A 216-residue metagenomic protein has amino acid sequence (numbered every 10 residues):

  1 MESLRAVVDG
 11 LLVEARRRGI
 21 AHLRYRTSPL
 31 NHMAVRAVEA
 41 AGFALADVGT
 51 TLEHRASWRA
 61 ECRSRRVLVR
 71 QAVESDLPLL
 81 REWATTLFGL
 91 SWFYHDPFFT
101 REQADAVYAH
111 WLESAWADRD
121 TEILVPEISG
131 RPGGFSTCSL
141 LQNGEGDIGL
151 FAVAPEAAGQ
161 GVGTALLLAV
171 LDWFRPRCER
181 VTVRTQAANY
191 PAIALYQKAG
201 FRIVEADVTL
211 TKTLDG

Functional and structural regions predicted by a protein language model:
E2-S75, D207-K212: Acyl-donor-binding surface of acyltransferase catalytic domains
E2-V13, V153, G159-D172, I193-K198: Conserved acetyl-CoA-binding loop-helix of GNAT-fold acetyltransferases
R16-S28, E145, F174-T185: Conserved GNAT acetyl-CoA-binding A-motif
A21, Q103, E113-L124, G134 (+1 more regions): A short helix-loop-beta-strand connector motif used in the catalytic cores of GNAT acetyltransferases and, in some
Y25-M33, P155, V183-I193, T209-D215: Conserved beta-strand-loop-alpha-helix junction that forms the acyl-donor binding cleft
T27, A37, D120-S136, A154-A157: Conserved beta-hairpin
P29-L45, Q160, T164, A187-E205: Conserved active-site alpha-helix within GNAT-family acetyltransferase domains
L68-S91: A short beta-loop-alpha structural element at the N-terminal edge of CoA-dependent acyl/N-acetyltransferase catalytic
